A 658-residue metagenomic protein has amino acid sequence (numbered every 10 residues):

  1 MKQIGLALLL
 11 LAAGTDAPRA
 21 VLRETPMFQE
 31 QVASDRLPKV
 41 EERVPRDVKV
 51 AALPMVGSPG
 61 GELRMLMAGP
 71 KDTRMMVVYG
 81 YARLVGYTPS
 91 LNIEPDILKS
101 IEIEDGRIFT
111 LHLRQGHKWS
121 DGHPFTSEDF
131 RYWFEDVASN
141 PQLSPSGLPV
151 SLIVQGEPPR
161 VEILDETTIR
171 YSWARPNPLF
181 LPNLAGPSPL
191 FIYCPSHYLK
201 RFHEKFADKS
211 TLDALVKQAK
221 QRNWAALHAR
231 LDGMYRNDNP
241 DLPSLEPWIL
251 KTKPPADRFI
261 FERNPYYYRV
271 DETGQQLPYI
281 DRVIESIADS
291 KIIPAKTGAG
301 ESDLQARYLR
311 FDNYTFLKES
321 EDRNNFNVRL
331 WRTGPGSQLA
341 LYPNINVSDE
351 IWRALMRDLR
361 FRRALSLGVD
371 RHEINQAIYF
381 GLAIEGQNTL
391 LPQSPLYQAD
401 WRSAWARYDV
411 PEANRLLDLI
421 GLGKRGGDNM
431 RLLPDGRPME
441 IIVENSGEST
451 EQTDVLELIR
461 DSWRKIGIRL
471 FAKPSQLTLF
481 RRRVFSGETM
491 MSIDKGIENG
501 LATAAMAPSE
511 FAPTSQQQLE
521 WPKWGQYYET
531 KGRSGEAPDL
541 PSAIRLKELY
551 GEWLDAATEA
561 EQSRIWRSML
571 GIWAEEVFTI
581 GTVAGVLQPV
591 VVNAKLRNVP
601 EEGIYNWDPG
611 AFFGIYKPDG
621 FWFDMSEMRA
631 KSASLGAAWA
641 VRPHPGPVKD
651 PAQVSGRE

Functional and structural regions predicted by a protein language model:
E24, E30-D105, E135, L231: N-terminal lobe/hinge region of extracytoplasmic solute-binding protein
P54-V78, I97, F180-P189, W352-A354 (+3 more regions): A structural "hinge/loop" feature
P59-G69, K99, I108-L111, W133 (+5 more regions): Short, well-ordered beta-strand elements
S100-S144, R170-S172, F180, K296 (+1 more regions): Aromatic- and charge-enriched surface segment that lines or borders ligand/interaction sites
R114, R236-N239, Y266-L317, R363 (+2 more regions): Ligand-site clamp/hinge motif
V137, P141-G147, V161-E162, I249-I260 (+5 more regions): Extracellular/periplasmic solute-recognition and catalytic clefts
V150-H228: Surface-exposed binding/hinge segments that line and control ligand-binding clefts or catalytic entry sites
L242, W248, T252-F259, R263 (+5 more regions): Detector for C-terminal structural segments
